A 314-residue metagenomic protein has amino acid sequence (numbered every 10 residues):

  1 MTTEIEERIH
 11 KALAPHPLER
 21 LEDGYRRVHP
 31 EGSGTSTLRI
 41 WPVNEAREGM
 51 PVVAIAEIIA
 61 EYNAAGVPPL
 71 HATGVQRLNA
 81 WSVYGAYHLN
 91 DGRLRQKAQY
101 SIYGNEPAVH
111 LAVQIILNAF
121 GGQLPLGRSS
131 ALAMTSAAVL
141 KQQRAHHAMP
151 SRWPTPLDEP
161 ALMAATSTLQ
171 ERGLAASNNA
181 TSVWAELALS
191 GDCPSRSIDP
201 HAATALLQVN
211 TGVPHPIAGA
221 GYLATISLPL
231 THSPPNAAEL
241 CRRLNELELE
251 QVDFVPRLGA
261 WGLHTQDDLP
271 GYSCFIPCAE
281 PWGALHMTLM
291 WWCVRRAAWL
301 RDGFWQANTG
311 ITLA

Functional and structural regions predicted by a protein language model:
M1-V43, R77-R93, G104-V109, G121-H215 (+1 more regions): Charge-rich, low-complexity N-terminal segments
T2, E6, P68-H71, D158 (+4 more regions): Generic alpha-helical secondary structure
R47-V52: Short helix C-cap/helix-to-loop transition motifs enriched in small/turn-promoting residues
V53-K97, A218-S273: Short, internal acidic amphipathic alpha-helical interface segments that mediate docking to partner proteins
Y62-A64, Y100-G104, C193, V213 (+2 more regions): Beta-strand elements of well-folded, non-transmembrane domains
V75-L78, H110-P125, Q251, M287-A298: Intrinsic low-complexity repeat tracts in disordered regions, enriched in small/polar residues
Y84-L117, A131-L132, P256-W291, Q306 (+1 more regions): Well-ordered alpha/beta subsegment
G122-Q142, P281-A314: Mixed-charge, glycine-accented linear interaction segment located at domain edges/termini
